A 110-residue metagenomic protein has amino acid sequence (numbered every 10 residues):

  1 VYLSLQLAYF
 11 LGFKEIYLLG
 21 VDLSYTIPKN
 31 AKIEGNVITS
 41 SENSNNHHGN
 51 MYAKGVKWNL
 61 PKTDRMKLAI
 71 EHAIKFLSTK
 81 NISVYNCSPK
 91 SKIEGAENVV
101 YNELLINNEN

Functional and structural regions predicted by a protein language model:
V1-N110: Metal-ion/cofactor- or nucleotide/acyl-coenzyme-handling active-site neighborhoods
